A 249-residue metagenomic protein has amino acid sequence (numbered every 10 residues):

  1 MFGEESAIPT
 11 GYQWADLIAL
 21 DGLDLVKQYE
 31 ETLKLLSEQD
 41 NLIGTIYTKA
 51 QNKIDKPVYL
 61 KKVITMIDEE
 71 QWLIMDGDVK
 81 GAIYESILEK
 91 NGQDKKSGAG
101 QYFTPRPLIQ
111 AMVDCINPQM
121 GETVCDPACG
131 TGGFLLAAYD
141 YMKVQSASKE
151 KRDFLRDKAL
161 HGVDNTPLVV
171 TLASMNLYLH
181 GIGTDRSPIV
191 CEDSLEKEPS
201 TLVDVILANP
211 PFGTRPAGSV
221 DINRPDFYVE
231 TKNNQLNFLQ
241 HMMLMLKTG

Functional and structural regions predicted by a protein language model:
M1-M120, D185-S194: Non-catalytic, mostly N-terminal accessory regions of nucleic-acid modification and defense proteins
K90-Q93, G218-R224: Gly-rich Lys/Arg/Thr-decorated short loops/hinges at beta-loop-alpha junctions or inter-strand turns that position
G98-A208, G213-R215, R224, K232 (+1 more regions): Conserved S-adenosyl-L-methionine
L246-G249: Short glycine-dipeptide loop
